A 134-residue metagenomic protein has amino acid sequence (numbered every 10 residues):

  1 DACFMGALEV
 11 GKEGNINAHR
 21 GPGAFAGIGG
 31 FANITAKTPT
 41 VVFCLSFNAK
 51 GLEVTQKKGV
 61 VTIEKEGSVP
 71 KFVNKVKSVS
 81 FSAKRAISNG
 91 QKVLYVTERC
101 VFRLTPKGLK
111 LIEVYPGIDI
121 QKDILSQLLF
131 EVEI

Functional and structural regions predicted by a protein language model:
D1-I134: Conserved phosphate- and dinucleotide-binding cores of soluble alpha/beta proteins, encompassing both enzyme active
